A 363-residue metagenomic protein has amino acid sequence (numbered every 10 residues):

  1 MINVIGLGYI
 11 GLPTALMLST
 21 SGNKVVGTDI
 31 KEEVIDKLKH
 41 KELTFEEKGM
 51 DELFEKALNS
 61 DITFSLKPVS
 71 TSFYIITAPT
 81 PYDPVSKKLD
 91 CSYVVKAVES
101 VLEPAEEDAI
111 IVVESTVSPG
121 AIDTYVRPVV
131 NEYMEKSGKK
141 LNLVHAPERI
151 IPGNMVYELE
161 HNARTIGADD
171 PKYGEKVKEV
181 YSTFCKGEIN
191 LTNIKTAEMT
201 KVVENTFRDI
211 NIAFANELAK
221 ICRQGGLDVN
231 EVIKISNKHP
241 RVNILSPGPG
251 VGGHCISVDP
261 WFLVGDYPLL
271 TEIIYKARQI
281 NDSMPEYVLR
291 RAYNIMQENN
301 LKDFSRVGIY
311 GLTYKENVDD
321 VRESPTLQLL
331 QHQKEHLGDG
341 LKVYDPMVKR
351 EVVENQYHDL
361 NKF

Functional and structural regions predicted by a protein language model:
M1-F363: Structural/interface elements that position substrates and couple domains in central-metabolism enzymes
